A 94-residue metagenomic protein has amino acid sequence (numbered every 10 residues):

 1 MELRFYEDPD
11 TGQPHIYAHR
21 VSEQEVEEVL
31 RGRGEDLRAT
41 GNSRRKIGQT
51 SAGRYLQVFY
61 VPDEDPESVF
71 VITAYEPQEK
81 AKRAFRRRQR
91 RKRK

Functional and structural regions predicted by a protein language model:
M1-K94: Ribonuclease/tRNase effector modules and their secretory precursors
